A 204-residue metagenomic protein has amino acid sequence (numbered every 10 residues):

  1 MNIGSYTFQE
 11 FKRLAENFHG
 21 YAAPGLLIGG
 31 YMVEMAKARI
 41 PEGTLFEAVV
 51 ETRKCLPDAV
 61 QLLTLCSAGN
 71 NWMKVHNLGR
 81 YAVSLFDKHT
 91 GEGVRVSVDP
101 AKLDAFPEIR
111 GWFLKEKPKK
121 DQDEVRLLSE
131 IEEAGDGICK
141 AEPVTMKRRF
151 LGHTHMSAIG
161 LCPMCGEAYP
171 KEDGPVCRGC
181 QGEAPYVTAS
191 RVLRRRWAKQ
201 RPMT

Functional and structural regions predicted by a protein language model:
I3-M146: Long, charged N-terminal interaction/targeting segments
L114-T204: Cys/His-clustered metal-coordination modules, chiefly Zn-binding fingers
